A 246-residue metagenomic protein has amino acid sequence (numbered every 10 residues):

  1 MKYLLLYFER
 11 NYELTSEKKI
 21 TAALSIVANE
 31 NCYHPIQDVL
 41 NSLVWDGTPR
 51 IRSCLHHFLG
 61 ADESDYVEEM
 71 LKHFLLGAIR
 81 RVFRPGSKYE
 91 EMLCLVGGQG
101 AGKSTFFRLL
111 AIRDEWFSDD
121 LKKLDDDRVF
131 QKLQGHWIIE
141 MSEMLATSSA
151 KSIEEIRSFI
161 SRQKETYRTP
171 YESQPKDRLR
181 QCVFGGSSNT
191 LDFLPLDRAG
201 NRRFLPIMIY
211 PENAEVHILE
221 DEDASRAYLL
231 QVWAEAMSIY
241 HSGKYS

Functional and structural regions predicted by a protein language model:
M1-E9: Non-catalytic nucleic-acid substrate-recognition regions in nucleic-acid-modifying enzymes
E9-H34, K88, E115-D119, D125-S152 (+2 more regions): Feature primarily recognizes SF3-like P-loop helicase cores of small DNA viruses
L24-Q134, I138: P-loop NTPase catalytic core of nucleic-acid-dependent motor ATPases
F107, I156-R157: Short amphipathic alpha-helical segments and helix-helix/interface helices
